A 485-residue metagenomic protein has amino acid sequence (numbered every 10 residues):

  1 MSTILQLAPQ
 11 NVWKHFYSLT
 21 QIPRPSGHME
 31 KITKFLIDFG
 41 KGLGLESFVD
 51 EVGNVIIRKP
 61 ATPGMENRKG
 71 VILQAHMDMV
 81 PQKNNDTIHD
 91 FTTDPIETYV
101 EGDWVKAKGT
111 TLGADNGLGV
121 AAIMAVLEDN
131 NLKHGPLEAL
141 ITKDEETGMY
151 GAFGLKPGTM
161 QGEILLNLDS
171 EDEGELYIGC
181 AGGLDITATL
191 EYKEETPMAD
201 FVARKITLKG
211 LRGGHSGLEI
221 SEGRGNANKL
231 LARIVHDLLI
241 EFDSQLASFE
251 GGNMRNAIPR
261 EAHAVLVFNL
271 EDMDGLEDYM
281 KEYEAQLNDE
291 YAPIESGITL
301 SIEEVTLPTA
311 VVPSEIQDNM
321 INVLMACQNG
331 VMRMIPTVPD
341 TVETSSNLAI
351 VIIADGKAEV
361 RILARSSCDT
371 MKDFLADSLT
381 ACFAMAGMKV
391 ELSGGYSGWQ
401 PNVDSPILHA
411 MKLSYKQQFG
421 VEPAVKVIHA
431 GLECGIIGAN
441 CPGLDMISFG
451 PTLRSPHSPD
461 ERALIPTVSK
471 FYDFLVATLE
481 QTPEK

Functional and structural regions predicted by a protein language model:
T3-D103: Acidic/His- and Gly-rich active-site-bordering loop/insert found across diverse amide/peptide-bond hydrolases
A8, V12-W13, P336, E343-A358 (+2 more regions): Zn-dependent metallopeptidase/amidohydrolase metal-coordination segment
P23, D103-K106, E146-T147, F153-R365: Midchain, well-structured core segments that form catalytic/ion-binding scaffolds
M65-E163, A203, Q317-D318, M325-V342 (+1 more regions): Active-site metal-coordination/substrate-binding segment of hydrolases, especially metallo-dependent peptidases
M77-M79, L140-G148, S170-E173, R212 (+2 more regions): Acidic, glycine-rich active-site loops and adjacent beta-strand->loop/helix elements that engage anionic groups
E219, N226-N228, R233-F249, P401-L444: Active-site-adjacent substrate-binding region of metalloamidase/peptidase-like peptide-processing proteins
R224-E241, F268-M273, D318-M325, R333 (+2 more regions): His/Asp/Glu-rich mid-to-C-terminal helical/loop segments that flank catalytic regions of hydrolases
T341-A430: Substrate-recognition/cap regions that form aromatic- and gly/pro-loop-enriched pockets for small-molecule ligands
